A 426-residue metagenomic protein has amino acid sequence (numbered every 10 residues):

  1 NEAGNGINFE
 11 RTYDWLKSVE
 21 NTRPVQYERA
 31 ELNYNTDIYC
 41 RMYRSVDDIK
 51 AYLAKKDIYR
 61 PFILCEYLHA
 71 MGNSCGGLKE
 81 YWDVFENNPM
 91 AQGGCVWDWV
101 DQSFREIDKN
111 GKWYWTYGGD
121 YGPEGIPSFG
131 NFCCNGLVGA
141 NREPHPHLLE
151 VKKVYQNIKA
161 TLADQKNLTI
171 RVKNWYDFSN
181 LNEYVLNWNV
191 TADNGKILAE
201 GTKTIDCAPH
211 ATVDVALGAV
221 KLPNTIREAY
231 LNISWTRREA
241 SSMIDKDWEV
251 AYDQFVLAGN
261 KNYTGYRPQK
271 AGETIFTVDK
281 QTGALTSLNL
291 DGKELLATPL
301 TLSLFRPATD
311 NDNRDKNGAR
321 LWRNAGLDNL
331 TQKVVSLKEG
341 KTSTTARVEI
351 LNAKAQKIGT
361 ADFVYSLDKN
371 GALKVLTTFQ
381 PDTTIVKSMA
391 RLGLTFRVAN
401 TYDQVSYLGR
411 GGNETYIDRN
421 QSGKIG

Functional and structural regions predicted by a protein language model:
N1-R171, W175-N182, N187-I197: Extended substrate-binding grooves/exosites of carbohydrate-active enzymes
N167, E183-N187, Y230, L285 (+1 more regions): Exposed beta-strand and adjacent loop surfaces of beta-rich binding modules that mediate intermolecular recognition
L168-Y176, L231-W235, E273, T378-F379: Buried hydrophobic-core signal for structured, non-transmembrane domains
K173, N189-D193, T236, E349-A353 (+1 more regions): A generic structural motif
S179-L186, E200, I385-G393: Short, hydrophobic/aromatic beta-strand segments
V185-E239: Intrinsically disordered, low-complexity Pro/Gly/Ser/Thr-rich segments with frequent PxxP/GP/PP motifs and embedded
G218-R227, S241, F255-G426: Beta-strand/loop-rich accessory regions of lumenal/periplasmic or secreted enzymes, predominantly carbohydrate-active
S241-V250: Beta-sandwich strand segments
